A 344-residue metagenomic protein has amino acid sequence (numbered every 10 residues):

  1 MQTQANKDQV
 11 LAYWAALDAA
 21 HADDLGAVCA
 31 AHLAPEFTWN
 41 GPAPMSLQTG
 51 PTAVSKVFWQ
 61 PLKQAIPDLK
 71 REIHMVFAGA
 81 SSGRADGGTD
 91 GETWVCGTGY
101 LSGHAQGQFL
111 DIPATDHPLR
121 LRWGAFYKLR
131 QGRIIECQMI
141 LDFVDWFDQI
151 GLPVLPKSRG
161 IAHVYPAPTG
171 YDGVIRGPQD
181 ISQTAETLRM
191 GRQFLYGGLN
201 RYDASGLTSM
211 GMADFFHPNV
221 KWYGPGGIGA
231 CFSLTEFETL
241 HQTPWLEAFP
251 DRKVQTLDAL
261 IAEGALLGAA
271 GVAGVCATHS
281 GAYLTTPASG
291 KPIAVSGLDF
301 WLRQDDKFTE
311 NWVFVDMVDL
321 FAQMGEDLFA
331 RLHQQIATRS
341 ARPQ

Functional and structural regions predicted by a protein language model:
M1-Q344: C-terminal and inter-domain tail/linker signature
